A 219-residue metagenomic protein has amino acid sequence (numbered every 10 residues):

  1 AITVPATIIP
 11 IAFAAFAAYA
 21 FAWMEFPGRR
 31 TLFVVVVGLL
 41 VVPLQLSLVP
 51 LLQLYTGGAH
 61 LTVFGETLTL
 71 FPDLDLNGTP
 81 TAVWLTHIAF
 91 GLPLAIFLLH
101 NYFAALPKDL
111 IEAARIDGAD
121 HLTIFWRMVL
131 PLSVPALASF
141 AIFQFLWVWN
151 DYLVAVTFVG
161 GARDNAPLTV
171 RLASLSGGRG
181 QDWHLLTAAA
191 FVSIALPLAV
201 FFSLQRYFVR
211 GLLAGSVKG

Functional and structural regions predicted by a protein language model:
A1-G219: A structural signal for multi-pass alpha-helical bundles of membrane permease subunits that mediate small-molecule
